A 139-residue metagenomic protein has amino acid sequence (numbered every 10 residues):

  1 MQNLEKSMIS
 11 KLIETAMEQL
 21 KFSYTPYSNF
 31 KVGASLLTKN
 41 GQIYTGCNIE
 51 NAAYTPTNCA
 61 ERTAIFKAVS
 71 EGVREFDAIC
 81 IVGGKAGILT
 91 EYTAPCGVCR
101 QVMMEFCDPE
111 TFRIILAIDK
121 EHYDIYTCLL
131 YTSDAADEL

Functional and structural regions predicted by a protein language model:
L12-T25: Short, basic/aromatic recognition patches
V32-L37: Short beta-strand scaffold segments in enzyme catalytic cores
N48-R62: Compact, glycine-rich, soluble single-domain proteins
N58, T90-F106: Local cysteine-cluster metal-coordination motifs and their immediate loop/turn environment, predominantly Fe-S cluster
F66-E71, Q101-I118: Iron-sulfur (Fe-S) cluster-binding segments and ferredoxin-like electron-carrier domains, especially [2Fe-2S]
F76-P95, I115-A117: Immediate flanking context of iron-sulfur cluster ligation sites
Y131-L139: Conserved small/polar residues in nucleotide/adenosyl-binding loops
